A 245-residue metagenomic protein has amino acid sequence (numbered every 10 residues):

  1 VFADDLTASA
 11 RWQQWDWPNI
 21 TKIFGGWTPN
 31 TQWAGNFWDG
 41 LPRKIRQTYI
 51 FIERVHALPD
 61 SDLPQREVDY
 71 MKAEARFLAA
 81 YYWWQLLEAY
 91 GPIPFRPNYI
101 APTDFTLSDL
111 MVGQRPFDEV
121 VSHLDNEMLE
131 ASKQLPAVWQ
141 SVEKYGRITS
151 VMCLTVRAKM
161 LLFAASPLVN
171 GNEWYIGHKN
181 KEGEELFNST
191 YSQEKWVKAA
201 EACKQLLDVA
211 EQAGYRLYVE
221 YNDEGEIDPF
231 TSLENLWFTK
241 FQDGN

Functional and structural regions predicted by a protein language model:
V1-W15, K72, G91-I93, P97 (+4 more regions): An aromatic- and glycine-enriched ligand-binding surface/loop that stacks and positions planar moieties
A10-Y90, S108-Y145: Conserved, well-structured interaction surfaces
R66, I93, P97-N98, D104 (+2 more regions): Residue-level signal for alpha-helical context at structural boundaries
A101-V112, N180-N188: Aromatic- and acidic-residue-enriched carbohydrate-binding clefts of CAZyme catalytic domains
